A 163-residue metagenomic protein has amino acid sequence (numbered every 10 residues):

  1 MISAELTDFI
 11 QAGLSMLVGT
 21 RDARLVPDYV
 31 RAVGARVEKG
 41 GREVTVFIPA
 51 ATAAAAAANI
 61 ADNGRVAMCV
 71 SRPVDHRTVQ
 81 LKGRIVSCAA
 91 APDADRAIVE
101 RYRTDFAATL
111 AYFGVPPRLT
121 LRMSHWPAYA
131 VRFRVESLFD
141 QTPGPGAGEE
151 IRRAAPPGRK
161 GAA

Functional and structural regions predicted by a protein language model:
M1-A4, P49-A55, V115-R118: Charged, amphipathic alpha-helical segments
M1-S15: Short, basic/aromatic recognition patches
G13-P49, V79-Q80: Short beta-strand segments
L17, T45-F47, A67, K82 (+1 more regions): Beta-strand secondary-structure signal
T20-R24, V70-V74, S137: Short acidic, glycine-rich loop/turn motifs
T52-R101: Short, structured beta-strand-loop surface elements
V86-A163: C-terminal edge-of-domain segments
